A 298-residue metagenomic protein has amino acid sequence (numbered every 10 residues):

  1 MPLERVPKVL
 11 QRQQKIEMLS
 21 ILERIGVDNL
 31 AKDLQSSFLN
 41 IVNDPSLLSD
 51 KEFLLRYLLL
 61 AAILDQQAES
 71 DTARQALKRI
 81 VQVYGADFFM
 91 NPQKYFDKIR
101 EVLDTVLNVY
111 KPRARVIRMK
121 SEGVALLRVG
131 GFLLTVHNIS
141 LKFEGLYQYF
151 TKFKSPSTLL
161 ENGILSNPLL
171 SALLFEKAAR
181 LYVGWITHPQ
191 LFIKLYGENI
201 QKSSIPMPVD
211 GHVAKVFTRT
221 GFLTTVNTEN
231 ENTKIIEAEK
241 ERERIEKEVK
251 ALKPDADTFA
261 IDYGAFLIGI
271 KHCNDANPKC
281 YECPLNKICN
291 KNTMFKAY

Functional and structural regions predicted by a protein language model:
M1-Y298: HhH-family (HhH-GPD) DNA N-glycosylase catalytic core used in base-excision repair
